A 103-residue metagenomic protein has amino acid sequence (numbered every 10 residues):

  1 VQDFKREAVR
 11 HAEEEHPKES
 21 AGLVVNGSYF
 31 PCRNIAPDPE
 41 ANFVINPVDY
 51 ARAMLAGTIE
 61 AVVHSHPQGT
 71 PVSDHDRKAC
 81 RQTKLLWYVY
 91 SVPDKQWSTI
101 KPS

Functional and structural regions predicted by a protein language model:
V1-I59, P67-S103: Conserved beta-strand-loop surface patch within small alpha/beta domains used for substrate/adaptor or ligand engagement
V62: Cys-dependent condensing catalytic cores that perform Claisen condensation/acyl-transfer in fatty-acid/polyketide
